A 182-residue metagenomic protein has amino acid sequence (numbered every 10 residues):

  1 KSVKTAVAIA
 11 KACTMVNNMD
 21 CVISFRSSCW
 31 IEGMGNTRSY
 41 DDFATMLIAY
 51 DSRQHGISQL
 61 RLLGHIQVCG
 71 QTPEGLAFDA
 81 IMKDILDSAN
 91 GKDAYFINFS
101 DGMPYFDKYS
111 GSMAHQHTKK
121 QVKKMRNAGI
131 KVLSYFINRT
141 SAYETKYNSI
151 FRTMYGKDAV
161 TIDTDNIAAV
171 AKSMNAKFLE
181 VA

Functional and structural regions predicted by a protein language model:
K1-A182: Acidic, glycine-rich A-domain
